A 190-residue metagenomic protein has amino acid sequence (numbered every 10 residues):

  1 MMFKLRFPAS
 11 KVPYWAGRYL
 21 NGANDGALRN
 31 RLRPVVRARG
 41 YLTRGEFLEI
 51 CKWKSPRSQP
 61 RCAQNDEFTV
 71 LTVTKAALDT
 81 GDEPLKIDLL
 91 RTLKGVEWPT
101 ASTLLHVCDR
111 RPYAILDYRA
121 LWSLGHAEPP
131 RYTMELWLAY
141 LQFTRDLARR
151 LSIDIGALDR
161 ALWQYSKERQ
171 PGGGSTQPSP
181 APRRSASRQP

Functional and structural regions predicted by a protein language model:
M1-E49, S55, Y113-P190: C-terminal accessory module of base-excision DNA glycosylases/AP lyases that mediates lesion recognition and DNA
V35-T92: Alpha-helical ds-nucleic-acid-binding substructure associated with the helix-hairpin-helix region of base-excision DNA
A77, G81, R111, E135: A short glycine-/small-residue-rich loop at the edge of a beta-strand within enzyme catalytic domains
E83-K86, T100, Y140: N-terminal alpha-helical segment
A101-H106: Short hydrophobic alpha-helical segments that form membrane-spanning helices or hydrophobic packing faces of helical
V107-Y113: Catalytic Zn2+-binding segment of zinc metalloproteases
